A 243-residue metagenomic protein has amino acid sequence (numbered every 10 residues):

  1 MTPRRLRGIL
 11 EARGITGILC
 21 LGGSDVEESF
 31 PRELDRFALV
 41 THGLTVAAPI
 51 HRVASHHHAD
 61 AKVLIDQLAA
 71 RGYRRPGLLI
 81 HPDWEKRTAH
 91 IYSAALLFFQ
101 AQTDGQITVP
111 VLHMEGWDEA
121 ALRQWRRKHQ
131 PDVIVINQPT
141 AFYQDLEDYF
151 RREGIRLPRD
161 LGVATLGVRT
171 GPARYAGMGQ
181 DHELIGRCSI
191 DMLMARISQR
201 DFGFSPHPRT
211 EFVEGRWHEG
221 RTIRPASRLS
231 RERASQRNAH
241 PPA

Functional and structural regions predicted by a protein language model:
M1-D66, G116-V135, T140-A141, E147-Y149: Alpha-helical recognition/docking segments in bacterial nutrient-uptake and carbohydrate-utilization systems
M1-R4, S24, R52-V63, L79-L122 (+4 more regions): Hinge/beta->alpha junction and helix N-cap segments in small-molecule ligand-binding domains
C20, R75-I80: Short hydrophobic beta-strand segments
Q67-P76: Glycine-rich phosphate/diphosphate-binding loops that line cofactor/substrate pockets in enzymes
R123-A243: Flexible loop/turn connectors
